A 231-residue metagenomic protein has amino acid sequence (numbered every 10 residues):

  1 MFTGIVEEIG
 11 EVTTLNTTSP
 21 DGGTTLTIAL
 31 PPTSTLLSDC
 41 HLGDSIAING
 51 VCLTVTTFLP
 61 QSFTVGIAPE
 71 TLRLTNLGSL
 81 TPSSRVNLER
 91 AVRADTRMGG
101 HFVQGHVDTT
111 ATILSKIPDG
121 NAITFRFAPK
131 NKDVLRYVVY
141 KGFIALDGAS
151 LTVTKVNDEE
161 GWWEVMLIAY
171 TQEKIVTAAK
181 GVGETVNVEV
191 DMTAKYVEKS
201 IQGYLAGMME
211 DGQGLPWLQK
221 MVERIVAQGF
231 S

Functional and structural regions predicted by a protein language model:
M1-S231: Conserved loop->alpha-helix
